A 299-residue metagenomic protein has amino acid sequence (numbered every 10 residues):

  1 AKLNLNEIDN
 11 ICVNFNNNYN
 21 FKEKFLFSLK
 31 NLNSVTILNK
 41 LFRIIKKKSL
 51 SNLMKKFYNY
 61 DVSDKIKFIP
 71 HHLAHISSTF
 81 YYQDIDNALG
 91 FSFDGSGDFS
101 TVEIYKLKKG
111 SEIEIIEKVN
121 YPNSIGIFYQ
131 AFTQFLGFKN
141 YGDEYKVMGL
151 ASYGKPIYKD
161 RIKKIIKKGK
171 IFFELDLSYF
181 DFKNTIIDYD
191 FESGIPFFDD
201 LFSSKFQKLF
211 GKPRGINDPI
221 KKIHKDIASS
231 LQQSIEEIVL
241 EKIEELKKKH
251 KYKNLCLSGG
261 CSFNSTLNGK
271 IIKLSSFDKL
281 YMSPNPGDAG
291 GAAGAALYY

Functional and structural regions predicted by a protein language model:
A1-Y299: Short acidic/glycine-rich loops and adjacent helix/strand connectors that line catalytic pockets where negatively
